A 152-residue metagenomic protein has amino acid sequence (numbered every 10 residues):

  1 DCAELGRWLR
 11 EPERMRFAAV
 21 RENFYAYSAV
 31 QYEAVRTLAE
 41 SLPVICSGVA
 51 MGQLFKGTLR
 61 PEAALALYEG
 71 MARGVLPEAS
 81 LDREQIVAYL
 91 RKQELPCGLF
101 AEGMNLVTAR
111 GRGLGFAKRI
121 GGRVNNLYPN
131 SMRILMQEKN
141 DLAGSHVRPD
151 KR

Functional and structural regions predicted by a protein language model:
D1-R152: Polybasic, low-complexity RNA-engagement segments
